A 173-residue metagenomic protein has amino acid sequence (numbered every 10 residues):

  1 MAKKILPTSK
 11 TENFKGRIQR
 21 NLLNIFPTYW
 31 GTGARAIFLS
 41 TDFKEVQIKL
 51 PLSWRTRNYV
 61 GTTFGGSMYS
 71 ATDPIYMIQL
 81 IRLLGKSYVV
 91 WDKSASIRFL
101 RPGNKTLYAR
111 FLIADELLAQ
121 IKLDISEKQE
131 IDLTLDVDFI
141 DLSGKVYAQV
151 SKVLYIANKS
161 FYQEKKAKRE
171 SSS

Functional and structural regions predicted by a protein language model:
M1-K49, K166-S173: Non-catalytic linker/capping segments at the edges of enzyme domains
A2-N13, G103, A114-S173: HotDog/MaoC-like acyl-thioester-processing domains
T32, K44-V46, W91-A95, K105-A109 (+1 more regions): A generic structural signal for short beta-strands and their flanking turns/coil linkers
T32-A36, K93-F99, Q120-K122: Short structured motifs
L39-K44, L100-L107, I140-K145: A short, structured loop/turn motif at beta-sheet edges
L52: Short, charge-patterned binding micro-sites
R55-I75: Hot-dog-fold acyl-thioester-processing enzymes
Q79-E116: Hydrophobic beta-strand-centered segment that forms part of the acyl-chain substrate-binding groove
